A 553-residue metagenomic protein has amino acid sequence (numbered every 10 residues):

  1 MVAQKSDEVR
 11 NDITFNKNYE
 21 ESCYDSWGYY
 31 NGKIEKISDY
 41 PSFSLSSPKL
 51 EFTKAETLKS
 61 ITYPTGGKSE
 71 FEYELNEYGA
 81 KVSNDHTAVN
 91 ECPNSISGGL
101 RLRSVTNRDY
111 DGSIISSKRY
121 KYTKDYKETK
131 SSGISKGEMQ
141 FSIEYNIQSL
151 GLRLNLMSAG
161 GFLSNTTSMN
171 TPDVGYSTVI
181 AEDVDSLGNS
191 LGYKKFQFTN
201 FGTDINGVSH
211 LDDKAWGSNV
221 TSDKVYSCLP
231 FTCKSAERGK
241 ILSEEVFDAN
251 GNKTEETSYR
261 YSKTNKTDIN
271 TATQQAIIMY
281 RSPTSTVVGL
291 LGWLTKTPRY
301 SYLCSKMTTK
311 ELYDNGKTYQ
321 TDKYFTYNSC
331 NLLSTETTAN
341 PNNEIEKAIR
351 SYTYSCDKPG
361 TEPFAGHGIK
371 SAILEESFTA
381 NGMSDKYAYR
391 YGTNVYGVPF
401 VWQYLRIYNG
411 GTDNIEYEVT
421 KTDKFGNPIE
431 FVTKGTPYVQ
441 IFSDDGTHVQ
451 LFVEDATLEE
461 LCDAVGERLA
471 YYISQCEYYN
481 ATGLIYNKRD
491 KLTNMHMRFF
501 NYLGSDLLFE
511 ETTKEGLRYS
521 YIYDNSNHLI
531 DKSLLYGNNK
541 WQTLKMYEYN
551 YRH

Functional and structural regions predicted by a protein language model:
M1-G483, N487-N538: Non-catalytic interaction/targeting regions
L544-H553: Outer-membrane beta-barrel "beta-signal"
